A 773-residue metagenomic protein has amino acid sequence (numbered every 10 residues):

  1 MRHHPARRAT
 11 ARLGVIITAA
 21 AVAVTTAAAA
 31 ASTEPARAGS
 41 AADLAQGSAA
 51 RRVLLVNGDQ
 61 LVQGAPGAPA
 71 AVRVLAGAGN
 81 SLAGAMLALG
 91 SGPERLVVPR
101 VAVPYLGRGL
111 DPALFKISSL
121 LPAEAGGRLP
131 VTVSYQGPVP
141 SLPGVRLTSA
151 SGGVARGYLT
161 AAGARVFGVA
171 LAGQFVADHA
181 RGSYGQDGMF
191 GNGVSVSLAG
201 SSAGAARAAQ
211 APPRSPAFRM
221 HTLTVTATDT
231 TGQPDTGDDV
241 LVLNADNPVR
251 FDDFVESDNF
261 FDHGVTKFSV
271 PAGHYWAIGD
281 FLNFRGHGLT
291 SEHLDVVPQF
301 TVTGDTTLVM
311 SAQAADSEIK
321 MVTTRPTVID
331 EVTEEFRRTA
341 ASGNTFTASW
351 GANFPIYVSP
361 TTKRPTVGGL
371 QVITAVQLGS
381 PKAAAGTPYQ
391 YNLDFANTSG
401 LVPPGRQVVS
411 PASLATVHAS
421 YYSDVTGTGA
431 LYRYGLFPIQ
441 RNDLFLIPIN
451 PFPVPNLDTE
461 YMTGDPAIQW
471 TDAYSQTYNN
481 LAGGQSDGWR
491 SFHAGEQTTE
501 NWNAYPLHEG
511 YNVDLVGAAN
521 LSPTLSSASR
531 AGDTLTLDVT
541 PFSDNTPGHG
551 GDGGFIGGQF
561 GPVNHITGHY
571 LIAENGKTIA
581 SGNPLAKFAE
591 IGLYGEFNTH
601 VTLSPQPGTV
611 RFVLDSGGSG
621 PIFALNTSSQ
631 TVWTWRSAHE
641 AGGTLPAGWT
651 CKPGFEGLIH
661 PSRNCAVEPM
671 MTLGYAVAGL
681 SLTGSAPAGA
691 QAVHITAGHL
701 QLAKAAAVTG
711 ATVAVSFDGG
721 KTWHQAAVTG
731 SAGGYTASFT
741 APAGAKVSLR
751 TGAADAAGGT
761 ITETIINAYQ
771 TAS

Functional and structural regions predicted by a protein language model:
M1-A38, V713: Secretory targeting and sorting signals
A31-P66: Low-complexity, acidic Ser/Thr/Pro-rich repeat tracts that form intrinsically disordered stalk/linker regions of very
Q46-A49, G64-A70, A315, N564-T567 (+1 more regions): A short, compositionally biased
R73: Phosphate/adenylate-binding glycine loop and adjacent helical scaffold
G79, A88-A125, P138-P140, S151-S773: Low-complexity, acidic Ser/Thr/Pro-rich "mucin-like" tracts of secreted and single-pass surface proteins
G127-Y135: Short glycine-/aliphatic-rich beta-strand segments at the starts of folded cytosolic domains
S134-R146: Short amphipathic alpha-helix segments
